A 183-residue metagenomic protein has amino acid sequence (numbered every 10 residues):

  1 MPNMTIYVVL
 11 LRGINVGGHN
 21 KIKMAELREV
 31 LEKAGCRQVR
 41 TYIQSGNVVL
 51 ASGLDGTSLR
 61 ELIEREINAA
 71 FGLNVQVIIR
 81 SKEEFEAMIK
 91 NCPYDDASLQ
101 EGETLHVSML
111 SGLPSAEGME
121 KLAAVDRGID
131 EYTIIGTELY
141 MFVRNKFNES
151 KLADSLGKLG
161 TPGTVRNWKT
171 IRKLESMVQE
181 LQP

Functional and structural regions predicted by a protein language model:
M4-S45, V49-P183: Surface-exposed, charge/polar-rich loops and edge strands
